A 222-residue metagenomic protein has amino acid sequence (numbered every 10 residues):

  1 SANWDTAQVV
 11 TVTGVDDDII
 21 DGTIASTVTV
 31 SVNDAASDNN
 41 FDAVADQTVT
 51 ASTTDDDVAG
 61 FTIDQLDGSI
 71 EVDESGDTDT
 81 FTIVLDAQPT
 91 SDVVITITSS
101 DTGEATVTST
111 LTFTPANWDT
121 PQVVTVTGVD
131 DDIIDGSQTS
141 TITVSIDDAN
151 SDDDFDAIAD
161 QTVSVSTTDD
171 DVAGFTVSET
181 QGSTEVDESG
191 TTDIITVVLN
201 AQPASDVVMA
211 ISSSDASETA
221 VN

Functional and structural regions predicted by a protein language model:
S1-N222: Short boundary segments that mark the start of a structured unit
